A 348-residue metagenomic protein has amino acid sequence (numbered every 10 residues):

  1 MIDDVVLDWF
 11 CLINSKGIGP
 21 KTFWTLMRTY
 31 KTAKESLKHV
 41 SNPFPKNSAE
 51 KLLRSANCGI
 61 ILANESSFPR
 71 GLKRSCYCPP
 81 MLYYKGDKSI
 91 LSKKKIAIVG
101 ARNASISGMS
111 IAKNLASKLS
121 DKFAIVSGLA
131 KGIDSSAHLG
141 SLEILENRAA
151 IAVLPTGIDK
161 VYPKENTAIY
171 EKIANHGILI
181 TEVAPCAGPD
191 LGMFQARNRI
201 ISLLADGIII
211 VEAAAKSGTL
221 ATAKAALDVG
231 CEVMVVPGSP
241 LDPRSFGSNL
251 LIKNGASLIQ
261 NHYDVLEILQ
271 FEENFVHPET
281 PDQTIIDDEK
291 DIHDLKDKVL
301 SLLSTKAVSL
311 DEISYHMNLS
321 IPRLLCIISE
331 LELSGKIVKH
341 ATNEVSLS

Functional and structural regions predicted by a protein language model:
M1-S67, V235, L310, S334-N343 (+1 more regions): Short, small/acidic-rich helices and loops at N termini and domain boundaries of DNA replication/processing enzymes
M1-V5, A63-S348: Glycine-biased, small-residue-rich flexible motifs in mid-sequence functional cores and linkers
